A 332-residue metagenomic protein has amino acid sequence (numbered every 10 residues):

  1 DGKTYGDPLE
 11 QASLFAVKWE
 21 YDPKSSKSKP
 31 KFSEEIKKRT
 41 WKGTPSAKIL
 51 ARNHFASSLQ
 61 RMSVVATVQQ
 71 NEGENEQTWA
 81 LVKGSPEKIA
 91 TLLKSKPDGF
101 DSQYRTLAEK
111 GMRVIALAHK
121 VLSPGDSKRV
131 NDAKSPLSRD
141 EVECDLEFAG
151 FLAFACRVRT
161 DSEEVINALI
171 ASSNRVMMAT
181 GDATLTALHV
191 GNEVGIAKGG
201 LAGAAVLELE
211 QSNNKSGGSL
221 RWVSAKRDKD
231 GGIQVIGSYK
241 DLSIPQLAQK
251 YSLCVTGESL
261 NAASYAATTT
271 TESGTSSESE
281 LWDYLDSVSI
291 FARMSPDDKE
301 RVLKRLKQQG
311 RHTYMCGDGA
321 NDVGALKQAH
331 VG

Functional and structural regions predicted by a protein language model:
T4-Y5, E20-G43, M62-R305, Q309 (+3 more regions): Cytosolic catalytic headpieces and adjacent flexible linkers of membrane translocases
P8-L9: Catalytic core of PPM/PP2C metal-dependent serine/threonine phosphatase domains
S46-A51: Conserved N-terminal boundary motif of the eukaryotic protein kinase catalytic domain
R52-S57: Short Gly/Pro-enriched turn/cap motifs at secondary-structure boundaries
